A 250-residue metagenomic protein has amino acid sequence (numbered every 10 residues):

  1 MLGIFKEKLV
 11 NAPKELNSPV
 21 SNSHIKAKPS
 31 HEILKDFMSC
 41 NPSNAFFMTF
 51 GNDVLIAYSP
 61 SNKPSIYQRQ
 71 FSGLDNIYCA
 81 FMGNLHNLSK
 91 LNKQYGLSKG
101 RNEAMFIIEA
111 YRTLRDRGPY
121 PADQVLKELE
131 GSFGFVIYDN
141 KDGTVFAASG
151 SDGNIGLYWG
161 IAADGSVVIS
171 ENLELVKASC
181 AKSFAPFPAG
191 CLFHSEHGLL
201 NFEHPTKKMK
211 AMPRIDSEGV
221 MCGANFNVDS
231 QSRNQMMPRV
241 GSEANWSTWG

Functional and structural regions predicted by a protein language model:
M1-G250: Cysteine-centered catalytic environments shared across enzyme families
